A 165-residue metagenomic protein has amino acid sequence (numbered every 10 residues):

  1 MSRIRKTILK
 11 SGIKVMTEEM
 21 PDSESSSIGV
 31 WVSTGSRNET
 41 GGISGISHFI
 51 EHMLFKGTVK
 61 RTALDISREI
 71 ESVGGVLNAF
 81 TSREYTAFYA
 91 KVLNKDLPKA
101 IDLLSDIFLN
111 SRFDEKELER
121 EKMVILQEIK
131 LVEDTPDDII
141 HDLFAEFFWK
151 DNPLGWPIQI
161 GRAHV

Functional and structural regions predicted by a protein language model:
M1-R68, Y89-V92, D102: His/Glu-rich zincin catalytic helix
V32, V59, I66-R162: Acidic/histidine-enriched segments that form metal/cofactor-coordinating and catalytic pocket/exosite environments
